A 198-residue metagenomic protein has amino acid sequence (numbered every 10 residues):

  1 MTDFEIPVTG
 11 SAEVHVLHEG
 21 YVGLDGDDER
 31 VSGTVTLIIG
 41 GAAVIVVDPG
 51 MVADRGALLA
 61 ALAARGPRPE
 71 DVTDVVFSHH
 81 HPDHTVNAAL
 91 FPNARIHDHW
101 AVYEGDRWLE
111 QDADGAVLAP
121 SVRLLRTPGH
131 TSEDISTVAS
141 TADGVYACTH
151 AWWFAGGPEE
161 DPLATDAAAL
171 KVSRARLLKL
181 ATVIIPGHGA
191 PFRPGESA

Functional and structural regions predicted by a protein language model:
M1-A42, L178-V183, R193-A198: Zn-dependent metallo-beta-lactamase
D3, A60, A89-S132, P162-T182: Metallo-beta-lactamase
H15-L17, V76, H97, L125 (+2 more regions): Hydrophobic/aromatic beta-strand patches that form the interior of the parallel beta-sheet core in alpha/beta enzyme
V16-E19, V35-I39, I45, D112-S140: Core dinuclear metal-dependent hydrolase active-site scaffold
G26, V31-S32, P49-P120: Active-site HxH/HxHxD metal-binding segment of metal-dependent hydrolases
I38, D48, V72, H79 (+4 more regions): Divalent metal-coordination and catalytic microenvironments
V44-D48, I96-D98, V122-L124, Y146-T149: Short hydrophobic-aromatic micro-motifs
A53, R126, S132-A198: Metallo-beta-lactamase
